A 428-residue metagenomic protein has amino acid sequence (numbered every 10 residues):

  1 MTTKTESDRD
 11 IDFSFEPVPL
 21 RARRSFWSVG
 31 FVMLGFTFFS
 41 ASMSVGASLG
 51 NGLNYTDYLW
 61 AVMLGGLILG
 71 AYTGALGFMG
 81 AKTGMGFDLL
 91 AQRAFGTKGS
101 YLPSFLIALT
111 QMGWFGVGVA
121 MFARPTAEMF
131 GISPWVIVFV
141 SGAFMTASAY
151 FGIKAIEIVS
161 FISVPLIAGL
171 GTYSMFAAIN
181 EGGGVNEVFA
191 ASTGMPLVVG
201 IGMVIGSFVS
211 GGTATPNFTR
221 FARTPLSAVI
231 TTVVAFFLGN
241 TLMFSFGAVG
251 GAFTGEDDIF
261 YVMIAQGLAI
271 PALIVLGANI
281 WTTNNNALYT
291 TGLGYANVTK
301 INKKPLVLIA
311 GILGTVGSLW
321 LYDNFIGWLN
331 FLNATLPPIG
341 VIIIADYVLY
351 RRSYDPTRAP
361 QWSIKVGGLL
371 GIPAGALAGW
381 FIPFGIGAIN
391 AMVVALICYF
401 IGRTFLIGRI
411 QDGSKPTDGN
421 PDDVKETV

Functional and structural regions predicted by a protein language model:
M1-T56, A155, P196-I201, R220-I230 (+1 more regions): Membrane-interface "cap" regions at the ends of multi-pass membrane proteins
R24-S42, M175-E181, F189-G250, I264-N285 (+2 more regions): Hydrophobic, membrane-embedded alpha-helices of multi-pass small-molecule transporters
V32-G35, Y101-A108, M129-F151, P165-S174 (+4 more regions): Transmembrane alpha-helical segments of multi-pass small-molecule transport proteins
S48-A61, P125-V138, K154-I162, I259-P271 (+3 more regions): Transmembrane helix-loop boundary segments of multi-pass membrane transporters
S48-G52, G77-F78, V117, M121-M129 (+5 more regions): Membrane-water interface regions at transmembrane-helix termini and the short interhelical loops of multi-pass membrane
S48-G77, G99, F237: Extracellular loop-to-transmembrane helix junctions
A123, V136-S141, M145-A178, A191-S192 (+3 more regions): Membrane-interface loop-to-helix entry segments
V341-V424, V428: C-terminal membrane-solvent junction of multi-pass transporters and transport-like membrane proteins
